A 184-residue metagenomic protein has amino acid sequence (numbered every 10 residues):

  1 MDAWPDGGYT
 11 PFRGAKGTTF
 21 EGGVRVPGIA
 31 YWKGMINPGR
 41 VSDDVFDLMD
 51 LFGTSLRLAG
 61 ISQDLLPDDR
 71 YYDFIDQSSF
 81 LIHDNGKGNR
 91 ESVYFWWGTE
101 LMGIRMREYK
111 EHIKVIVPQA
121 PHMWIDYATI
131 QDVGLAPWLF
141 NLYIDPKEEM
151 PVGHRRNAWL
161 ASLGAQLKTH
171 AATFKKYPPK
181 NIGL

Functional and structural regions predicted by a protein language model:
M1-E21, I36-W138, L142: C-terminal cap/loop subdomain of S1 sulfatases and analogous C-terminal strand-loop tails that border
R25: Conserved nucleotide-sugar donor-binding catalytic segment
G28-A30: Short glycine- and hydrophobic/aromatic-rich loop-to-beta-strand nucleating segment in the catalytic cores
L51, H112-V115, Q119-P121, A128-W138 (+1 more regions): Long, internal low-complexity/basic segments
